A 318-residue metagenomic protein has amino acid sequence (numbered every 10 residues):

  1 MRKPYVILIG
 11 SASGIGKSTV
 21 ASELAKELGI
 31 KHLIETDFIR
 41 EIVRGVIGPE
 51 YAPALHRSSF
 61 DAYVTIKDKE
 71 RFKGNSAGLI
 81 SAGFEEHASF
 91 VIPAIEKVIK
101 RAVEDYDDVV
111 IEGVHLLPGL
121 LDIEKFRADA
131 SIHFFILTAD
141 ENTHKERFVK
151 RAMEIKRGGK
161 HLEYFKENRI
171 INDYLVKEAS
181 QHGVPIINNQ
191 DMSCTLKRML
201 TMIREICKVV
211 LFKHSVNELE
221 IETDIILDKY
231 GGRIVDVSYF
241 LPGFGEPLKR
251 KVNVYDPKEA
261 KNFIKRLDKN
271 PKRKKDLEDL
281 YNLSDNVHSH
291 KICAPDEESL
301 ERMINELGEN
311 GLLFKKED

Functional and structural regions predicted by a protein language model:
M1-P4: Phosphate-binding P-loop
I7-K26: Glycine-rich phosphate-binding P-loop
A25-T36: Post-Walker A helix-loop "phosphate-sensing" segment adjacent to the P-loop in P-loop NTPases
H32, R44-V103, D107: Conserved nucleotide-sensing/catalytic segment adjacent to the nucleotide-binding pocket in NTP-handling enzymes
P49-L55, F60, R127-D129, M153-E154 (+2 more regions): Short, hinge-like loop/turn segments at secondary-structure boundaries
A102, V109, E146, V216-D318: Mid-protein regulatory/catalytic core that forms ligand/cofactor-binding pockets and protein-protein interaction
D129-D173: A glycine- and Lys/Arg-enriched "phosphate-lid" helix/loop adjacent to the NTP-binding pocket of small-molecule kinases
D173-C207: NTP-dependent small-molecule kinase module
